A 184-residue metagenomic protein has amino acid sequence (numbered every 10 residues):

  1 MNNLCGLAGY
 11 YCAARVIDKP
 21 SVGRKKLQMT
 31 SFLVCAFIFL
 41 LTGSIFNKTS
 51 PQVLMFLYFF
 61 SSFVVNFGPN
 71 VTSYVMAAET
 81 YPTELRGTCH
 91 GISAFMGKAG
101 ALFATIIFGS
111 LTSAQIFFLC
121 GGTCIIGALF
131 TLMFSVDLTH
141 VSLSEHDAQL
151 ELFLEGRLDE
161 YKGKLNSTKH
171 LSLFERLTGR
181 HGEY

Functional and structural regions predicted by a protein language model:
M1-Y184: Alpha-helical transmembrane bundle of multi-pass membrane proteins
